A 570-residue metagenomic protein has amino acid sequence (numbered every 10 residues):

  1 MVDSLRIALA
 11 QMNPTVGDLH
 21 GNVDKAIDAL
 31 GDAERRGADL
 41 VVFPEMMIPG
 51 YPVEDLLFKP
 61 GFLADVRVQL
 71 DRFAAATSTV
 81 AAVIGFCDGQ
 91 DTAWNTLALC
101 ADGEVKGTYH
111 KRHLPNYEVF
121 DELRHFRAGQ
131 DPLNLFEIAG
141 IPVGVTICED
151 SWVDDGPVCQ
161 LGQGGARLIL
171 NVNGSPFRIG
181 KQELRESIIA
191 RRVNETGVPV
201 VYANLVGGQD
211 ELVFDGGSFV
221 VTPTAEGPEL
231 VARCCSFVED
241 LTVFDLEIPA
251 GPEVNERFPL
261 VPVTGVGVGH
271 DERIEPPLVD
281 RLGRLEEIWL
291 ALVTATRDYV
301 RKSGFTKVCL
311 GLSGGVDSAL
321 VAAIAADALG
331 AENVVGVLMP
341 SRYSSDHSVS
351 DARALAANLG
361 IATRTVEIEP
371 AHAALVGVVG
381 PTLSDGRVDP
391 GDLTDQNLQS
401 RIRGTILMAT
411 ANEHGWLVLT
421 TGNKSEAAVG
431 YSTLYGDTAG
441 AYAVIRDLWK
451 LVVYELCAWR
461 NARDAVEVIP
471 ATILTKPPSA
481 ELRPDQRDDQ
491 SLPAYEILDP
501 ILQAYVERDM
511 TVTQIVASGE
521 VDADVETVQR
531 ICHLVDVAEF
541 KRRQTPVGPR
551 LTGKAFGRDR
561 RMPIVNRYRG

Functional and structural regions predicted by a protein language model:
M1-G311, D327, T363: Enzyme catalytic cores with a strong preference for nitrogen-chemistry domains
R6, G197, P223, P252-S313 (+1 more regions): ATP/NTP-dependent adenylation/nucleotidyl-transfer catalytic domains that generate, transfer, or process NMP-activated
